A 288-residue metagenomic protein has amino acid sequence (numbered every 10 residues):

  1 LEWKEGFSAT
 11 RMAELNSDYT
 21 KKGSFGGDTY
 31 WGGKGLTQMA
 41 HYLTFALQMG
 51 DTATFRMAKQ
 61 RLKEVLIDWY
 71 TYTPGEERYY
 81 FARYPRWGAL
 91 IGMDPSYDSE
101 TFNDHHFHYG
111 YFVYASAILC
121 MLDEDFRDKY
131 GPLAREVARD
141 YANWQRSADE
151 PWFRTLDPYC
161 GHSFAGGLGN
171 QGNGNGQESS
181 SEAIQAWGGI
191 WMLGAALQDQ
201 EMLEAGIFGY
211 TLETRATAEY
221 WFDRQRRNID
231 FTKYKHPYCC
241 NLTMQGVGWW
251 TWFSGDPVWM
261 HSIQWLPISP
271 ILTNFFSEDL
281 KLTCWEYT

Functional and structural regions predicted by a protein language model:
L1-H106, A134, W144-A148, W152-Y159 (+2 more regions): Ser/Thr/Asn(+Pro)-rich, low-complexity disordered segments
W31-T44, H105-C120, E178-M192: Well-ordered alpha-helical segments within folded domains of soluble proteins
A46-G50, L119-K129, I190-E204: Inter-helical turn/loop segments and adjacent helix faces that build the functional surface of alpha-helical bundle
D104, F126-Y130, A138, E178-S181 (+1 more regions): Generic detector of multi-pass transmembrane helix bundles and their immediately adjacent loops in polytopic membrane
A134-E136, S180-E213: Active-site neighborhood of glycoside hydrolase catalytic domains
C160-A165: Interhelical loop regions of multi-pass alpha-helical membrane proteins
